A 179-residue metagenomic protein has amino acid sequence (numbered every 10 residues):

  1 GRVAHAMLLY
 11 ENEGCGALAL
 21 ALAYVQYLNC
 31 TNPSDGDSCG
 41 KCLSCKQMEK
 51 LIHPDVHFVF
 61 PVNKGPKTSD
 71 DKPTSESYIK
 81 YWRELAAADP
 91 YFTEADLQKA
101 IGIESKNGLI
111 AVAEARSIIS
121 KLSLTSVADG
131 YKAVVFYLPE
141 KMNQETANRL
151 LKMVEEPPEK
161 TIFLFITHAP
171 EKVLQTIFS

Functional and structural regions predicted by a protein language model:
G1-E145: Clamp-loader machinery-focused feature within the broader ASCE/P-loop NTPase space
K50-I52, P157, I177: Short, structurally constrained coil/turn elements that cap an alpha-helix or connect an alpha-helix to the following
S123, N148-L164: Conserved catalytic/switch belt of AAA+ P-loop NTPases
F136, M142, P157-L174: Sensor-1/coupling segment of RecA-like P-loop NTPase cores
E145-V154, E171-S179: Short regulatory helix/loop adjacent to the ATP-binding pocket of P-loop NTPases
